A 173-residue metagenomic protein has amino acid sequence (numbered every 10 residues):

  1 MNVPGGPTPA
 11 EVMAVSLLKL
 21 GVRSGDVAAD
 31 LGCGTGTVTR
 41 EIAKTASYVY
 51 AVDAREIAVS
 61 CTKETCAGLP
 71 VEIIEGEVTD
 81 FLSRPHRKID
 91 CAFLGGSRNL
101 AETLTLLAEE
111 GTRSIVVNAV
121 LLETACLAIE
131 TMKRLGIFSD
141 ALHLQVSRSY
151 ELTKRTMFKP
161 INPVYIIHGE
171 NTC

Functional and structural regions predicted by a protein language model:
M1-R23, C61-E64: Class I SAM-dependent transferase core
G25-G34: Conserved class I S-adenosyl-L-methionine
T35-A46: Conserved SAM-binding loop of SAM-dependent methyltransferases across substrates and taxa, primarily the Class I
Y48-D53: Conserved SAM-binding motif I beta-strand of class I
A54-H86, C91: S-adenosyl-L-methionine
N99-L107: A short, conserved alpha-helix within the catalytic core of class I
A108-I161: C-terminal substrate-binding/active-site "lid" region of AdoMet-derived donor-dependent transferases
R155-C173: Core SAM-dependent methyltransferase catalytic element
